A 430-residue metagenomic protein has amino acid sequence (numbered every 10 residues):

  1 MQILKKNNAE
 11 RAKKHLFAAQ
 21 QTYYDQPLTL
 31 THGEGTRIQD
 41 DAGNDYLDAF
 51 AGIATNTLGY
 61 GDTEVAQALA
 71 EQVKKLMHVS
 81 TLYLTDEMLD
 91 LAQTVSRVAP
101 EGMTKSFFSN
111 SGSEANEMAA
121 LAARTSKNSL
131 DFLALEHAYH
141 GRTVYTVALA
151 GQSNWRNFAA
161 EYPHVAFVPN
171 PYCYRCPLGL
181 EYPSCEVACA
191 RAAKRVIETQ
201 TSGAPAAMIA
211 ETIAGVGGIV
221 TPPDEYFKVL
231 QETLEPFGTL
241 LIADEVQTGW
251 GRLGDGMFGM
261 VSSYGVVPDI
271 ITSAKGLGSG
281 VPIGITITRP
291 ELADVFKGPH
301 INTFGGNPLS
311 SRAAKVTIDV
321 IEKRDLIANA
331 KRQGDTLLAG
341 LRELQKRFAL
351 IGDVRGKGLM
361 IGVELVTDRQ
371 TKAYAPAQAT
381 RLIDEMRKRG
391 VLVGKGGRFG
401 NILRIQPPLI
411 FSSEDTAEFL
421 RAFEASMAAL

Functional and structural regions predicted by a protein language model:
M1-L430: Conserved N-terminal phosphate-binding loop of PLP-dependent enzymes in the Aspartate aminotransferase
